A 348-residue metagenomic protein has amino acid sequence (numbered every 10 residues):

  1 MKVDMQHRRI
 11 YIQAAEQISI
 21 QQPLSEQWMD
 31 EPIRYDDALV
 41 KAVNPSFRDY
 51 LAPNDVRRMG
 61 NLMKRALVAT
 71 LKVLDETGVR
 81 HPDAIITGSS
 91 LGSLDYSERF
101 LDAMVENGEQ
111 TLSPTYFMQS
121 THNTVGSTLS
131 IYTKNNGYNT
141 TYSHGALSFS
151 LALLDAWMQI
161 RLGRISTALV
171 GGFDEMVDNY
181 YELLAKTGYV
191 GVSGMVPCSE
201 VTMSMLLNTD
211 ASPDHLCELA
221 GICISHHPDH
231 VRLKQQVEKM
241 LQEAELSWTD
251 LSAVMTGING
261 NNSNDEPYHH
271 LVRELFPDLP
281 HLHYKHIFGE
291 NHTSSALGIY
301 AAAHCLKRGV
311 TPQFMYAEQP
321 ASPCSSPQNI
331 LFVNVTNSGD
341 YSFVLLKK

Functional and structural regions predicted by a protein language model:
M1-Y138, S150, M158-L162, F173-K348: Conserved "HGTGT" condensation-loop signature of ketosynthase/thiolase-family condensing enzymes that catalyze
N139-S143: Short loop-beta-helix segment that forms the pyridoxal 5′-phosphate
G145-S148: Catalytic nucleophile serine of serine hydrolases, specifically the conserved "nucleophile elbow" pentapeptide
L153: Short, conserved alpha-helix that lines the donor NDP-sugar binding/gating region of sugar-transfer enzymes
